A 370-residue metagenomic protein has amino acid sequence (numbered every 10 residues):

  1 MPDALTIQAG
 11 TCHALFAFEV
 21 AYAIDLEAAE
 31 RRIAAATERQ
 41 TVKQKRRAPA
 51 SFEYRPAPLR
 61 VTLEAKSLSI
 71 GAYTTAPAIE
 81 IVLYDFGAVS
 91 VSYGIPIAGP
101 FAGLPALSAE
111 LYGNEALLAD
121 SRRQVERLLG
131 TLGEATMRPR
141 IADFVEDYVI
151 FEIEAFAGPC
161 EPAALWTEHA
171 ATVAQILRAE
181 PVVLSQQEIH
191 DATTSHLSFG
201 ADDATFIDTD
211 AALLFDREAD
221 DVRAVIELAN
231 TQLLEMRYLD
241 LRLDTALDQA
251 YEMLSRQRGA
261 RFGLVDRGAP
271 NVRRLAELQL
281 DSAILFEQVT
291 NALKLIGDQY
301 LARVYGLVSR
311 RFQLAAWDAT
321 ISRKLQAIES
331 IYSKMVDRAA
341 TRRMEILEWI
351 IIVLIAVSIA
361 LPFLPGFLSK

Functional and structural regions predicted by a protein language model:
M1-D203: Short Lys/Arg-enriched alpha/beta "domain-start" segment
E30, A34, P105, R122 (+10 more regions): Generic detector of well-ordered alpha-helical segments enriched in charged/polar residues, highlighting helical
K43-R46, L118-R122, L234-E235, L241-T245 (+1 more regions): Short, surface-exposed, polar/charged, turn-prone segments marking secondary-structure boundaries
E64, S69-G71, T209-A212, D216 (+2 more regions): N-proximal short alpha-helices
T75-A76, I359-K370: Transmembrane helix-loop junctions and nearby membrane-interface residues
T167-R267: Extended, charged amphipathic alpha-helical segments
Y238-R242, A246-S358, P365-G366: Membrane-associated alpha-helical segments
